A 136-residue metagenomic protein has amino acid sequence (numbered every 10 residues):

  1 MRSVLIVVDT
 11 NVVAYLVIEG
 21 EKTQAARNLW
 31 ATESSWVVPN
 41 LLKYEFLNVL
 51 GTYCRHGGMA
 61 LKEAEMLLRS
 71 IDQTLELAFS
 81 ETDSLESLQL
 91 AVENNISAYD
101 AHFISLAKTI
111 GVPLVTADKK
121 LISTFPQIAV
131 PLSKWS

Functional and structural regions predicted by a protein language model:
M1-L41, Y53-K62: Short, well-structured N-terminal submotif of metal-dependent ribonuclease cores
M1-L5, L77, I96, I104-S136: Acidic, PIN/NYN-like endoribonuclease modules and their adjacent C-terminal/linker elements
V12-V13, L42-K43, F103, K120-L121: Alpha-helix capping/helix-boundary segments
P39, Y99, A117: Replace "coordinates the UDP/GDP/TDP-sugar" with "coordinates nucleotide-activated sugar donors
N40-K43, E63-E93: Acidic catalytic patch
F46: Entry/capping segment at the start of metal-dependent catalytic domains with acidic active-site entry clusters
G57-R69, K120-P126: Membrane-interacting alpha-helical segments
